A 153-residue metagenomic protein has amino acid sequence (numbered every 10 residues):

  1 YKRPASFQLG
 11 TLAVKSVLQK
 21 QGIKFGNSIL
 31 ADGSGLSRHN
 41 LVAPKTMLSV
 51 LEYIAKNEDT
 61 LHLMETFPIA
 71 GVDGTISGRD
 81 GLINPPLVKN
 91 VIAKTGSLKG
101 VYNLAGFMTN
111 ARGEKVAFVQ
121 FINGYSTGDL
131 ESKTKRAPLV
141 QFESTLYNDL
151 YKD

Functional and structural regions predicted by a protein language model:
Y1-K2, S37, I92-G96, D129-P138: Short, contiguous acidic/charged loop-to-helix segments that flank catalytic cores in large enzymes
Y1-L61: A small/polar active-site loop signature that marks catalytic segments
S16, A137-D153: Short, gly/Ser/Thr-rich active-site loops of penicillin-recognizing serine hydrolases
A31-G33, T66-F67, T95, Q120-Y125: Active-site-proximal beta-strand/loop segments in catalytic clefts of secreted hydrolases
T60-G74, L82: Active/binding-pocket-proximal capping segment
D80-R112, F121: Short, Gly/Ser/Thr-enriched beta-strand-loop segments that form substrate-interacting elements of hydrolase/peptidase
L104-A105, E114-S132: Short, well-ordered beta-strand elements
